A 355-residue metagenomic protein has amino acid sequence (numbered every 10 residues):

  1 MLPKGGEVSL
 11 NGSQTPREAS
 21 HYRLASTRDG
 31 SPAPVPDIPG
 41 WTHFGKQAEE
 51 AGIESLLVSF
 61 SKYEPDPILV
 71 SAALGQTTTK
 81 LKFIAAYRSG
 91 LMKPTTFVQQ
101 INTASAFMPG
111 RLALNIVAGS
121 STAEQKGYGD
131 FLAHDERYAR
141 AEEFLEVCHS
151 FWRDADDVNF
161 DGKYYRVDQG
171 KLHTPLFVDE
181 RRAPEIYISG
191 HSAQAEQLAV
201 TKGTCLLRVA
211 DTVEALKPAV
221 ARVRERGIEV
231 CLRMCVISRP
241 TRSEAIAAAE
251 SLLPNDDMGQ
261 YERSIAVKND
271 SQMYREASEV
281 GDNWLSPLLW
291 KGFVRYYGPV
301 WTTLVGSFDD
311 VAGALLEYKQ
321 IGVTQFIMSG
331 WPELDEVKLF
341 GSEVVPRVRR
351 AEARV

Functional and structural regions predicted by a protein language model:
M1, L56-V58, K82-Y87, L112-I116 (+4 more regions): Hydrophobic faces of well-ordered beta-strands that scaffold small-molecule active sites in alpha/beta enzyme cores
M1-T78, A183-P184: N-terminal beta1-alpha1-beta2 module of alpha/beta enzyme domains
P3-D29, Y128, H134-D179, A210-Q320 (+1 more regions): An alpha-helical appendage that flanks or caps ligand/catalytic pockets
P39-S59, L198-R208, E317-T324: Catalytic domains of carbohydrate-active enzymes, especially glycoside hydrolases
K46-E50, S71-T79, S105-L112, V200-T201 (+2 more regions): Acidic (Asp/Glu)-rich catalytic clusters
G52, L74, A104, L114 (+6 more regions): Conserved, mostly hydrophobic/aromatic
V58-P67, G90-T95, R208-P218, S238-P240 (+2 more regions): Acidic-and-aromatic substrate-binding clefts and catalytic sites of carbohydrate-active enzymes
P67-A85, R140, F144, E225-I228 (+1 more regions): Alpha-helix-loop-beta-strand connector modules within alpha/beta enzyme cores
